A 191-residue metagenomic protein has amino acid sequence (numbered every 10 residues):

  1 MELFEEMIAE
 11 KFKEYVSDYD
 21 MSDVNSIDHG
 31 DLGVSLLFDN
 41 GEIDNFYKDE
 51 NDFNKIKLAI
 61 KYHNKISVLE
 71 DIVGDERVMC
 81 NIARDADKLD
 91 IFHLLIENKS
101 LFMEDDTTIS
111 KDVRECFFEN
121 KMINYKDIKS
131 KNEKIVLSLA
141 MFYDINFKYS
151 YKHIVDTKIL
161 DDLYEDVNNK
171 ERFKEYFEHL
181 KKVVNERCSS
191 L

Functional and structural regions predicted by a protein language model:
M1-E14, D31-I43: Extended cationic-aromatic binding surfaces that line active-site or macromolecule-binding grooves and engage
L3-F4, I8-Y19, V24, K65-I66 (+1 more regions): Divalent metal-dependent phosphate-bond-processing catalytic cores, especially two-metal-ion Mg2+/Mn2+ enzymes that act
N25-E70, D75-N81, D85-L89: Histidine- and acidic-residue-rich, metal-dependent catalytic cores
